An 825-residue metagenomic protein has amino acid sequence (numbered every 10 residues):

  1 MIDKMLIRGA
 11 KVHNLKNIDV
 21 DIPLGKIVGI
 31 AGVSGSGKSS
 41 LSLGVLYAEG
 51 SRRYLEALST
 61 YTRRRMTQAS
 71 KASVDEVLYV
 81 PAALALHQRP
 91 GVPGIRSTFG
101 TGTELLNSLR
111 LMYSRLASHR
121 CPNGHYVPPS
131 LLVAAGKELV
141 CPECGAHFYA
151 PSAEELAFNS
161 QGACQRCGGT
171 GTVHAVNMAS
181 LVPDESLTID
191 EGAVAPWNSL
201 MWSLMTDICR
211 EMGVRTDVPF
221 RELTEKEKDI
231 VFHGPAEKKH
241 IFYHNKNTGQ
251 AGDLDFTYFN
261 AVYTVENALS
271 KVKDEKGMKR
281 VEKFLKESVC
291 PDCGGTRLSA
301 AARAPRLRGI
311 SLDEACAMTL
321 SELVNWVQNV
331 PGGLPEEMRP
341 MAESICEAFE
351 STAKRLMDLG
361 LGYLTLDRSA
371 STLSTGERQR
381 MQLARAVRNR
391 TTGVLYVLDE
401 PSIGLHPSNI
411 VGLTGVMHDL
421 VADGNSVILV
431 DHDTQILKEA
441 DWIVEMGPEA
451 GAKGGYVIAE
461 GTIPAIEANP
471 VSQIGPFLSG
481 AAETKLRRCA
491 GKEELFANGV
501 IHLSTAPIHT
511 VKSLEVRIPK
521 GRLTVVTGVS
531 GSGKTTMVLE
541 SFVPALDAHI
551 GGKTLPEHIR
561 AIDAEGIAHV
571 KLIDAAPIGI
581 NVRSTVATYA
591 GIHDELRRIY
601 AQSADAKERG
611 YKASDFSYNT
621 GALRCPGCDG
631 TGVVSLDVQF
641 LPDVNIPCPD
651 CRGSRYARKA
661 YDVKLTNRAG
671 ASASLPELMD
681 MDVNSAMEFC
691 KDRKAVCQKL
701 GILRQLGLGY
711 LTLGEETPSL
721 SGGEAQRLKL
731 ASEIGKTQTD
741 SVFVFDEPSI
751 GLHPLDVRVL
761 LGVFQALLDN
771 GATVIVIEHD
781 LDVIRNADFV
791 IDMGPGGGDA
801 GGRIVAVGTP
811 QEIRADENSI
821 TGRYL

Functional and structural regions predicted by a protein language model:
M1-L825: Conserved phosphate-binding elements of NTP-dependent enzyme cores
